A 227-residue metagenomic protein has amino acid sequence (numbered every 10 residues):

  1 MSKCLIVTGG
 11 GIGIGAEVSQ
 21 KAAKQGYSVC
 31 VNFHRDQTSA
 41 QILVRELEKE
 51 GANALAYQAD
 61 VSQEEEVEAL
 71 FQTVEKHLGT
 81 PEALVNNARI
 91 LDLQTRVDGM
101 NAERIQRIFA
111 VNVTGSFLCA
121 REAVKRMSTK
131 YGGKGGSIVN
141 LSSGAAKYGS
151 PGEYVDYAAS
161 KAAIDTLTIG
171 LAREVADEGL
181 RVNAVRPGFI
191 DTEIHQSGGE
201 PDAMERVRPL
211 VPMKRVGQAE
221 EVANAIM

Functional and structural regions predicted by a protein language model:
G11-I12: Conserved glycine-rich cofactor-binding loop
A69-K76, T95-G99, E103-A110, R206-P209: Active-site Tyr-X3-Lys motif and surrounding loop/helix of classical short-chain dehydrogenase/reductase
E82, D98-L118, V139, I164 (+1 more regions): Catalytic Tyr-X3-Lys loop
M100, G149-A158, G170: Active-site loop-to-helix junction immediately N-terminal to the catalytic Tyr of the SDR YXXXK motif in Rossmann-fold
A120, S160: Active-site helix of classical SDR
K125, T129, R173-D177: Alpha-helical segment proximal to the catalytic Tyr-Lys
S143: Residue(s) in the substrate-gating loop at a strand-loop-helix junction that position the organic substrate next
D177, A184, E205-M227: C-terminal helical subdomain
